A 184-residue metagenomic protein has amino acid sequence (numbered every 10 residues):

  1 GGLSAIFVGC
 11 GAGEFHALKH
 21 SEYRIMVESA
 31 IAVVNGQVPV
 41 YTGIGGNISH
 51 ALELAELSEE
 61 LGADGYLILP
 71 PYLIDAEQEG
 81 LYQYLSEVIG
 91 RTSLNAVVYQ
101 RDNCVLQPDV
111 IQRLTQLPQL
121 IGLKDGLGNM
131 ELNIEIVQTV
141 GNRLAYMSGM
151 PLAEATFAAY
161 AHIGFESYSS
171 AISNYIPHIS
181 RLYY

Functional and structural regions predicted by a protein language model:
G1-V105, I111: Active-site beta->alpha loop and helix N-cap motifs at the rims of alpha/beta catalytic domains
G90-R91, D102-Y184: Catalytic alpha/beta core domains of metabolic enzymes, predominantly
